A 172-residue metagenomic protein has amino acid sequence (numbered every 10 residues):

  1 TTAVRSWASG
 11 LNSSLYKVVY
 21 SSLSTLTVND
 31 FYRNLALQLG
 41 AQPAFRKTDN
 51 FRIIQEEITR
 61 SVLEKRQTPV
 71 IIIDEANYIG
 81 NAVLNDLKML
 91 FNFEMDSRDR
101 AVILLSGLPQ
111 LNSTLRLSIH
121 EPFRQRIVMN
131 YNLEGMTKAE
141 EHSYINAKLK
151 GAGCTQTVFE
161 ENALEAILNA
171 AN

Functional and structural regions predicted by a protein language model:
T1-Y16: P-loop NTPase Walker A phosphate-binding motif
A8-L11, L111-R126, G135: Short regulatory helix/loop adjacent to the ATP-binding pocket of P-loop NTPases
L15-V18, L26-F45: Conserved NTP-binding/hydrolysis module of P-loop NTPases
S21-T25, T114-L115, V128-E141: Conserved AAA+ ATPase "SRH/arginine-finger" region at the nucleotide-binding site
R46-I54, I79-V83, F91-H120: Sensor-1/coupling segment of RecA-like P-loop NTPase cores
T48-E56, T68, Y144, Q156-A170: Short conserved motifs of the RecA-like P-loop NTPase core
R60-V83, L87, Q110: Conserved P-loop NTPase "ATPase switch" module shared by AAA+ and STAND
L133-E160: Conserved small helical "lid"/interfacial subdomain of P-loop NTPases
